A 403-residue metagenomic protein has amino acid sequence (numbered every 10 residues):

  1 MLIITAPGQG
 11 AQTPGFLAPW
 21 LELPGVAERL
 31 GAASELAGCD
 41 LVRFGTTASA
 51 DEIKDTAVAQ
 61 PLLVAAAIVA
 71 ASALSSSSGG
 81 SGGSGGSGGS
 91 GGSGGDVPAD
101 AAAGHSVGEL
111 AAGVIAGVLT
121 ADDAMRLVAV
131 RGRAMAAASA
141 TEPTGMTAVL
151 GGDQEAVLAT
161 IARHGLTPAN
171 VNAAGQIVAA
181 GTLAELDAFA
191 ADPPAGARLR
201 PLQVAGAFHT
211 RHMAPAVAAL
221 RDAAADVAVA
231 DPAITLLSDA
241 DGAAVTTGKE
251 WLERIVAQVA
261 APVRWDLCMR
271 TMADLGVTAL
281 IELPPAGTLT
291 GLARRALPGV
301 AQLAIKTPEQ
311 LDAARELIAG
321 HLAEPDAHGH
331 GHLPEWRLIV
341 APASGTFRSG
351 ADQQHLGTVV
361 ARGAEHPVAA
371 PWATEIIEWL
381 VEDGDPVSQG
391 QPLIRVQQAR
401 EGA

Functional and structural regions predicted by a protein language model:
M1-A156, L202, A279-E309: FabD-like malonyl-/acyl-CoA
Q9-A11, A37, I115-A260: Alpha/beta catalytic cores of group-transfer enzymes, especially the acyltransferase/condensing modules of polyketide
V171, G350, W379, V396-A399: Residue-level recognition of beta-strand microenvironments
R211-H212, L311-I318: Short, charged, surface-exposed secondary-structure boundary motifs
R270-G276: Non-catalytic positions within long, well-ordered alpha-helices that form the structural scaffold/packing of enzyme
P325-P367, P371-I377: Acidic, low-complexity mobile loops and tails
Q353, L380-V381, P386: Exposed loop and linker-edge segments at protein-protein interfaces
E365, P371, P392, Q398-A399: Short, surface-exposed secondary-structure boundary micro-motifs
